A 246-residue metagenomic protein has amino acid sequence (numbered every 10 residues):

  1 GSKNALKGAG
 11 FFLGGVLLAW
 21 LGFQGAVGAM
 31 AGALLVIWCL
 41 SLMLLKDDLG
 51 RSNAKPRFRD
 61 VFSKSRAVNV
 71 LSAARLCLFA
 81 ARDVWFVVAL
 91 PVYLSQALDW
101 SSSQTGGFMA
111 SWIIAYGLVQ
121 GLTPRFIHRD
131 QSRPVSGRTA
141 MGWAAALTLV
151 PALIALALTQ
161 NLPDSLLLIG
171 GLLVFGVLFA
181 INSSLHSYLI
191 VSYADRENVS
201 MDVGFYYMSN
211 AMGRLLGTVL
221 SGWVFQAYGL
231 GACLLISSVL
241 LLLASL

Functional and structural regions predicted by a protein language model:
G1, S102-S103, A194-Y206: Loop-to-transmembrane helix entry/capping segments in MFS-fold secondary transporters and related SLC/MFSD carriers
L18, V119-G137, F225: Helix-to-loop junctions at the C-terminal end of transmembrane segments in multipass secondary transporters
A31-R51: C-terminal membrane-cytosol helix-exit motif in multi-pass small-molecule transporters
L45-A80, Q96: Juxtamembrane intracellular "pre-TM" segments in multi-pass secondary transporters
V88-T105: Short amphipathic helix-loop junctions that connect adjacent transmembrane helices in Major Facilitator Superfamily/SLC
G107-D130, V150: Transmembrane alpha-helices of Major Facilitator/SLC transporters
G137-H186: C-terminal transmembrane helical hairpin of 12-TM major facilitator-type secondary transporters
N198-F225: A late C-terminal transmembrane helix in Major Facilitator Superfamily
